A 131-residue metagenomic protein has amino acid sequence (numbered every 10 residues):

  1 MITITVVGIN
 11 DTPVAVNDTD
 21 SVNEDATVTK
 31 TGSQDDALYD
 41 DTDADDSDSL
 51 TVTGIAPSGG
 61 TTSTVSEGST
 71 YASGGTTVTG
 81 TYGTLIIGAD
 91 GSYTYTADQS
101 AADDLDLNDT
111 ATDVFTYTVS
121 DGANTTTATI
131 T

Functional and structural regions predicted by a protein language model:
M1-T131: Acidic/polar, solvent-exposed loop/turn segments
